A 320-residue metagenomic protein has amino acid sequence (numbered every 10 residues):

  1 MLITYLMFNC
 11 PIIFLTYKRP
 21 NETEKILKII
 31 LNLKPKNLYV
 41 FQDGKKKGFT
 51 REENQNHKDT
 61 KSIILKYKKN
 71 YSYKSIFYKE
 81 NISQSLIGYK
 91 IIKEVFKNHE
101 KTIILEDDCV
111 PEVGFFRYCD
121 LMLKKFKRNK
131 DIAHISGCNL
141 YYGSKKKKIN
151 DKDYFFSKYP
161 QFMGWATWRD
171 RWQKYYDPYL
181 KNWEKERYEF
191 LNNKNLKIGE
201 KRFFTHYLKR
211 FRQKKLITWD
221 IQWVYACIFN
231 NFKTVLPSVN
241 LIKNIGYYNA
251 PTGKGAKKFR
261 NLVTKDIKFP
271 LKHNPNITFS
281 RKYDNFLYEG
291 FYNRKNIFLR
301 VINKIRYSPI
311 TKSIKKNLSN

Functional and structural regions predicted by a protein language model:
Y5-I104, C109-N320: An acidic/histidine-cluster motif and surrounding catalytic segment that typifies divalent-metal-assisted enzyme active
